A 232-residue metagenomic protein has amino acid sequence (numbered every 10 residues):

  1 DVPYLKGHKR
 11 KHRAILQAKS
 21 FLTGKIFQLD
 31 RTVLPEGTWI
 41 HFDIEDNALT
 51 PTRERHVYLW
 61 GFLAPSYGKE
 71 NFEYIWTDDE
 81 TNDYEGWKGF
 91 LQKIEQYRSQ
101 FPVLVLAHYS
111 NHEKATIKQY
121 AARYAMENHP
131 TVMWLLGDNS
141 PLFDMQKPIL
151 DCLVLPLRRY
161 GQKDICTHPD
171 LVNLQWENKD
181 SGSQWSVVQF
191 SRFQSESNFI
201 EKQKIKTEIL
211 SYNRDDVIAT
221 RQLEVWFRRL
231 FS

Functional and structural regions predicted by a protein language model:
D1-R53, Q96: Long, highly charged low-complexity segments
T32-G89: Metal-dependent catalytic core segments for phosphate chemistry
L34-G37, E54-Y58, S99-V103, L171 (+1 more regions): Short, well-ordered loop/turn elements at secondary-structure boundaries
H41-I44, M145, V217: Generic detector of well-ordered alpha-helical packing
F42, L63-P65, A107-Y109, Y212 (+1 more regions): Generic beta-strand/beta-sheet core signal
E54-Y58, Q119-A122, L223-V225: Composition- and surface-driven signal marking solvent-exposed, interaction-prone regions in large proteins
A64, F72-V187: Conserved DEDDh/DEDDy metal-dependent 3′-5′ exonuclease domain
I165-S232: Acidic, Mg2+-coordinating catalytic module of metal-dependent nucleases/exonucleases that use a two-metal-ion mechanism
